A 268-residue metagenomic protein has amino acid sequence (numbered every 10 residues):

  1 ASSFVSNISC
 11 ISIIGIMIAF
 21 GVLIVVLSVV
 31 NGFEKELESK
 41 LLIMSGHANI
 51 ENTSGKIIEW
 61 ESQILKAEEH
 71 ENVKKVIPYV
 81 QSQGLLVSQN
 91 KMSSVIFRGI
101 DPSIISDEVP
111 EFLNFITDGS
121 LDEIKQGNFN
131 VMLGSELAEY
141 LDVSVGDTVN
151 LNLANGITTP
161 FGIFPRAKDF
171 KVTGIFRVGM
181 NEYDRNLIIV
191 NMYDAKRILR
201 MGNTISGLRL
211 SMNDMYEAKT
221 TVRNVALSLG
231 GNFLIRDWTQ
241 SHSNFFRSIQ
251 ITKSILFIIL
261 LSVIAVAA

Functional and structural regions predicted by a protein language model:
A1-F4: Feature of multi-pass inner-membrane transport and sensor proteins that recognizes transmembrane helices together
S6-N31, Q250-A268: Hydrophobic alpha-helical transmembrane segments of multi-pass inner-membrane transport and secretion
E34-I64: Membrane-interface junction motifs in transport/secretion proteins
L41, A67-E71, V225, L229: Hydrophobic C-terminal alpha-helix "anchor/cap" residues
H47-N49, N130, G207-R209: Short aromatic/hydrophobic contact patches that present stacked aromatics for nucleic-acid/ligand binding
S54-I58, S88, M215-A218: Solvent-exposed loop/turn segments connecting transmembrane beta-strands in outer-membrane beta-barrel proteins
L65-N203: A structural signal for hydrophobic secondary-structure junctions, strongest on transmembrane helix-loop-helix units
N155-G156, I163-L256: Mechanotransmission and gating elements of multispan inner-membrane complexes involved in transport and envelope
